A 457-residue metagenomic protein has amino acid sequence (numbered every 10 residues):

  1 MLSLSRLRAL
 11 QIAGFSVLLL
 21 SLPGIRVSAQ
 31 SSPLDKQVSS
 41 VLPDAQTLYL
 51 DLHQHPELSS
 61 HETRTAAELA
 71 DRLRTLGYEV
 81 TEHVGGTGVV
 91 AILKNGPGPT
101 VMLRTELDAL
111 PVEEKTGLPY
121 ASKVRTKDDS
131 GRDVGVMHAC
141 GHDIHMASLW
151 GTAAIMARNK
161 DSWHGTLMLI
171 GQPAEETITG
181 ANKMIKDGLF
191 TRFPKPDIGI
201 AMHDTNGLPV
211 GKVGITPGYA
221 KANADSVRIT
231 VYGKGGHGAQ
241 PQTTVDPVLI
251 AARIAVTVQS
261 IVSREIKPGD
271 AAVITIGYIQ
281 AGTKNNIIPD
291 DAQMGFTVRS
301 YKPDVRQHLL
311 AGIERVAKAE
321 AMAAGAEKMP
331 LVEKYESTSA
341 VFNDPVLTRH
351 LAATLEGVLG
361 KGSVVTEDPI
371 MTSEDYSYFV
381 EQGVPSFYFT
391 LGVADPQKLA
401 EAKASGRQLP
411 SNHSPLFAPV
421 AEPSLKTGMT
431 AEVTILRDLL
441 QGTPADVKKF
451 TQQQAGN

Functional and structural regions predicted by a protein language model:
M1-L7: N-terminal secretory signal peptides that target proteins for export/translocation
Q11-R26: Bacterial N-terminal signal peptides
G24-Q30, K448: Signal peptide processing junction and immediate N-terminal pro/mature segment of secreted/exported proteins
Q30-H138, D143-G151, I155-G165: Acidic/His- and Gly-rich active-site-bordering loop/insert found across diverse amide/peptide-bond hydrolases
L52, L73, A91, L103 (+9 more regions): Divalent metal-coordination and catalytic microenvironments
R125-M137, D143-I144, K160-Y278, T283-P289: Histidine/acidic-residue-rich, glycine-tolerant segments that coordinate divalent metal ions
L249-N457: Metal-dependent amide/peptide-bond hydrolase catalytic core, centered on the "pita-bread" metallohydrolase fold
